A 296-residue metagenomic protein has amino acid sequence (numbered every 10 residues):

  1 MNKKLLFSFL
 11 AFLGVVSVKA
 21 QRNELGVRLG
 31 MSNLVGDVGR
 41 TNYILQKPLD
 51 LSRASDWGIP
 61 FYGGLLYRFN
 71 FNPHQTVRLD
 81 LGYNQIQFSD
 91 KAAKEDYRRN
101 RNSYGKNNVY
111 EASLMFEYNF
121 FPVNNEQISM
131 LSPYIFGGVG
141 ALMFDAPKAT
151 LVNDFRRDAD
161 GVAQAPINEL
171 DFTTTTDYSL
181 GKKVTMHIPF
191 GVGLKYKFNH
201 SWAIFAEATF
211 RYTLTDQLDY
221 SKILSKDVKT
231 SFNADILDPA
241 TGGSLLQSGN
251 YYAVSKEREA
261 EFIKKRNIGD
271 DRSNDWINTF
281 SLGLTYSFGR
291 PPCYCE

Functional and structural regions predicted by a protein language model:
A20-R22, P73-H74, P122-L131, A149 (+2 more regions): Short loop/turn motifs that connect adjacent beta-strands in outer-membrane beta-barrel proteins
Q21, W57-F61, N108-A112, L131 (+2 more regions): Residues that define the transmembrane beta-barrel architecture of outer-membrane proteins
V27-M31, L65-F69, L114-Y118, G137-A141 (+3 more regions): Residues on the lipid-exposed face of transmembrane beta-strands in outer-membrane beta-barrel proteins
M31-V35, Y83-Q87, F120, V139-D145 (+2 more regions): Transmembrane beta-strands of outer-membrane beta-barrel pores
S32-Y62, L66: Surface-exposed strand-loop-strand hairpins of Gram-negative outer-membrane beta-barrel proteins
D37-I44, S89-D96, Q127-I128, A146-D154 (+1 more regions): Outer-membrane beta-barrel translocator domains and adjoining extracellular loop/strand segments of Gram-negative
K47-R53, Y97-G105, F121, T174-L180 (+1 more regions): Extracellular loop and loop/strand-boundary signature of outer-membrane beta-barrel proteins
F198-E296: Predominantly the C-terminal beta-signal and adjacent terminal strand-loop region of outer-membrane beta-barrel
